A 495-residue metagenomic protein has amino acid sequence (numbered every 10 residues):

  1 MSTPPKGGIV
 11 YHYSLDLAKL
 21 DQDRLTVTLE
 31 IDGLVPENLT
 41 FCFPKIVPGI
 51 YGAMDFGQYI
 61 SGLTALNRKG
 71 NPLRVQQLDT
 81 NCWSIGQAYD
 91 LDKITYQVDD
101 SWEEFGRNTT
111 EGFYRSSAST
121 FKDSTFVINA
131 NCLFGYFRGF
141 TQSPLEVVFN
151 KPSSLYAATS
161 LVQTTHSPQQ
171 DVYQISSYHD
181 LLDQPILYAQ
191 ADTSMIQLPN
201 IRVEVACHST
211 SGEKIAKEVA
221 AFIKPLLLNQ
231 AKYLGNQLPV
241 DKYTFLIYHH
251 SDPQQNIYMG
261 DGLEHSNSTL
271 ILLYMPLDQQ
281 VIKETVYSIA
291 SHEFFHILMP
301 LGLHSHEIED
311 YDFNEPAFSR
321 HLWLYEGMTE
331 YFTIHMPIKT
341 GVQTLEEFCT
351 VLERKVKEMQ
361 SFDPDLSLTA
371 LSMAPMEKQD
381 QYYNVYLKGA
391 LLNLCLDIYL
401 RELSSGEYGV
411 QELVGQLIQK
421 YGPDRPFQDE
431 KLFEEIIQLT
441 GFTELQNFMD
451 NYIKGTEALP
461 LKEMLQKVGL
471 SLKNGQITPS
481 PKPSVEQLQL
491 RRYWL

Functional and structural regions predicted by a protein language model:
M1-P4, G422-L495: Beta/coil-rich, acidic/histidine-enriched accessory regions frequently appended to metallopeptidases
S2-I46, N129-A130: Early extracytoplasmic/domain-onset interaction patches
L34-A65: N-terminal, post-signal-peptide region of Sec/Tat-exported proteins
A53-G62, L66-V240, Y258-D261: Non-catalytic architectural context of zinc metalloproteases
V172-D180, V240-M259, E326, E330-Y331 (+1 more regions): Carboxylate/His-rich catalytic cores and anion/metal-binding grooves
S194-H321: Juxtacatalytic substrate-recognition/specificity segment
L303-D312, P316-G389, Q419: Acidic/His/Gly-enriched intrinsically disordered linker/tail segments that often contain short helix/coil "MoRF-like"
M359-L432, T440-Q446, K454-L459: Pan-zinc metallopeptidase signature
